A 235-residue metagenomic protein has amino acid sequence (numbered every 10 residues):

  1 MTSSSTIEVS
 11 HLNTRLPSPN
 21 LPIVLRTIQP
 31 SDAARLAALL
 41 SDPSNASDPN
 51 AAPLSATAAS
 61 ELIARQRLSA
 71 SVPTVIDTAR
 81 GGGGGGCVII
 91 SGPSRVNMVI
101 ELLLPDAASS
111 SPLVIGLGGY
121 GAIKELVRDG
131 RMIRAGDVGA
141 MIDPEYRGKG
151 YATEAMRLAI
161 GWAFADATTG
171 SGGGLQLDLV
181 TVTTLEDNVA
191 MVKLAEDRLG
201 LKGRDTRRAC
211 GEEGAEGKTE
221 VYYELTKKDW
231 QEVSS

Functional and structural regions predicted by a protein language model:
M1-E145, D166-G174, K202, R208-S235: GNAT-family acyltransferases
P49, T153, T184: Ser/Thr-centric signal marking residues that sit in or immediately flank functional binding/regulatory motifs
R95-N97, A155, A159, L177: Residue-level detection of beta-strand scaffold positions
I142, G148-A165, V189-R198: Conserved acetyl-CoA-binding loop-helix of GNAT-fold acetyltransferases
D143, G174-V192, E213: Conserved beta-strand-loop-alpha-helix junction that forms the acyl-donor binding cleft
T183, R198-L199: Residues lining the SAM
